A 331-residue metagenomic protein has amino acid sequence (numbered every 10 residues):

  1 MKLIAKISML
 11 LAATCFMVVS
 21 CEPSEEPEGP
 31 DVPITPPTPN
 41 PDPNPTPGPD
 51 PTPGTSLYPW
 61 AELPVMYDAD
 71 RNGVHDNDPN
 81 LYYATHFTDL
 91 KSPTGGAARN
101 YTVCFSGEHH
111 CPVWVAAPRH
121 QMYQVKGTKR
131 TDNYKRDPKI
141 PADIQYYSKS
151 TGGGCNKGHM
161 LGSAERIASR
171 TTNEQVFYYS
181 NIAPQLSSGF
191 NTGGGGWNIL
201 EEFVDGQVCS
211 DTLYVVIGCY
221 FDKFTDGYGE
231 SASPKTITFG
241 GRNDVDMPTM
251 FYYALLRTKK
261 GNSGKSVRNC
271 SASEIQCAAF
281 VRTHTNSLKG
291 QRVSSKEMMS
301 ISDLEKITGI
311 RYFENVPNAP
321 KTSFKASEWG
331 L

Functional and structural regions predicted by a protein language model:
M1-M9: Bacterial N-terminal signal peptides that target proteins for export
M17-S20: C-terminal motif of bacterial Sec signal peptides marking the signal peptidase cleavage site
E22-L331: Domain-level detector for secreted/extracellular nuclease and nuclease-toxin modules, and for the ENPP-like C-terminal
